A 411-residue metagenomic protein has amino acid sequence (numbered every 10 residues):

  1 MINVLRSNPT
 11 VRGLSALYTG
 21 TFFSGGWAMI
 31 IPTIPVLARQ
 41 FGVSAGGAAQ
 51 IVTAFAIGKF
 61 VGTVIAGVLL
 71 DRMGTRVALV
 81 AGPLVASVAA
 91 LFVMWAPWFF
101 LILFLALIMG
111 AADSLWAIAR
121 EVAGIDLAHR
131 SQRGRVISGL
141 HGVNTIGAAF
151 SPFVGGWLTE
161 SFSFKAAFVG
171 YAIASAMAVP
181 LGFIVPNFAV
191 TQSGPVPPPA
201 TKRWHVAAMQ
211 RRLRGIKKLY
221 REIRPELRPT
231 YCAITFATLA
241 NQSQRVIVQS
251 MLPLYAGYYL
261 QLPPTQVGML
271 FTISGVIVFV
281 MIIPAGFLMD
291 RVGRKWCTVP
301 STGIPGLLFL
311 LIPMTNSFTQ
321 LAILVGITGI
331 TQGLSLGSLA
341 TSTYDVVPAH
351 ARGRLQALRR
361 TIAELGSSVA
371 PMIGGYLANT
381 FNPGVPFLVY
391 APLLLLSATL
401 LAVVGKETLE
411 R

Functional and structural regions predicted by a protein language model:
M1-T10, T191-I234: Juxtamembrane intracellular "pre-TM" segments in multi-pass secondary transporters
N8-P32, R228-Q244, G326: Pair of pore-lining "gating" transmembrane helices in MFS-fold secondary transporters
T33-G46, M251-T265: Short amphipathic helix-loop junctions that connect adjacent transmembrane helices in Major Facilitator Superfamily/SLC
A38, L69-L70, W157-F162, A256 (+2 more regions): Interfacial helix-cap and linker-helix signal at transmembrane-aqueous boundaries of multi-pass secondary transporters
A56-F60, V64, A148-A149, G275-I283 (+1 more regions): Residue-level signature of mid-helix packing/kink "hotspots" within the transmembrane helices of 12-pass Major
T63-G74, I282-G293: Helix-to-loop junctions at the C-terminal end of transmembrane segments in multipass secondary transporters
V77-L91, W296-L310: Structural signature of the two symmetry-related core transmembrane helices
M109-N144, T341-S342: Cytoplasmic helix-loop-helix junction between adjacent transmembrane helices in 12-TM secondary transporters
